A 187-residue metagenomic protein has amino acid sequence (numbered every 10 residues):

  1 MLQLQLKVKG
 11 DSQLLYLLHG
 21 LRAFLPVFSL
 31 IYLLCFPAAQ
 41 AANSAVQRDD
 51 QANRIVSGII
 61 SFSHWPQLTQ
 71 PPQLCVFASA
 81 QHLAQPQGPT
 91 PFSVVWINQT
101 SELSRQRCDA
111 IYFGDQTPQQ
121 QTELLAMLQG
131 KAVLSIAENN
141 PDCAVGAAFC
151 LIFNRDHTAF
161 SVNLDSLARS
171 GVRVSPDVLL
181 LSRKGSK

Functional and structural regions predicted by a protein language model:
L2-L6, G10, L15-A23, A39-K187: Short hydrophobic alpha-helices and adjacent helix-cap/hinge residues
A23-F36: Bacterial N-terminal signal peptides
